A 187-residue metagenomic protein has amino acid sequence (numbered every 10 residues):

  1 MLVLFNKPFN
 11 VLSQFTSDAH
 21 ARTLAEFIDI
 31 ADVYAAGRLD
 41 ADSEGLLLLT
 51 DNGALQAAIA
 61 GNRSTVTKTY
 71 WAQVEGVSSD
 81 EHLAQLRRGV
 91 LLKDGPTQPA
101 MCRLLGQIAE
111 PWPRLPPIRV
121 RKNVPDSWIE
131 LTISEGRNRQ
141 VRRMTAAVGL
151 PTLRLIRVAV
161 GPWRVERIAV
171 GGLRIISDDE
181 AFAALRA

Functional and structural regions predicted by a protein language model:
M1-A187: RNA pseudouridine synthases
